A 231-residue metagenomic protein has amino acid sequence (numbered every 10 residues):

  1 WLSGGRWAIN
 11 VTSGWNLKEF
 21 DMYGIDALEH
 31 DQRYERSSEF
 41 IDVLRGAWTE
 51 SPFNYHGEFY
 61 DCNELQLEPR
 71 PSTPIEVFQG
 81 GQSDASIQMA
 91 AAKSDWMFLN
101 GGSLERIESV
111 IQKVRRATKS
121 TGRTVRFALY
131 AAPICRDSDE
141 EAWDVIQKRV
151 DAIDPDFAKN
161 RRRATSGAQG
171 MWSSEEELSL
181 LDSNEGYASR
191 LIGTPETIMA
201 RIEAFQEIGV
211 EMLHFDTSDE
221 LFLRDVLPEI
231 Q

Functional and structural regions predicted by a protein language model:
L2, A92-K93, I208: Structural motif
W7-V11, V77-G80, D95-L99, V125-A132 (+1 more regions): Hydrophobic faces of well-ordered beta-strands that scaffold small-molecule active sites in alpha/beta enzyme cores
V11, Y23-P71, G102-I208: An alpha-helical appendage that flanks or caps ligand/catalytic pockets
N16-D21: Short acidic/His/Gly/Ser-rich catalytic and metal-binding motifs that mark active-site loops of diverse hydrolases
I87-A91, E203: Alpha-helical segments flanking ligand/cofactor-binding loops in enzyme cores
G101-L104, H214-R224: Glycine-rich, proline-tolerant flexible connector loops at the mouths of alpha/beta enzymes
S174-L178, E220-Q231: Short acidic, glycine/proline-enriched helix-loop-strand junctions
